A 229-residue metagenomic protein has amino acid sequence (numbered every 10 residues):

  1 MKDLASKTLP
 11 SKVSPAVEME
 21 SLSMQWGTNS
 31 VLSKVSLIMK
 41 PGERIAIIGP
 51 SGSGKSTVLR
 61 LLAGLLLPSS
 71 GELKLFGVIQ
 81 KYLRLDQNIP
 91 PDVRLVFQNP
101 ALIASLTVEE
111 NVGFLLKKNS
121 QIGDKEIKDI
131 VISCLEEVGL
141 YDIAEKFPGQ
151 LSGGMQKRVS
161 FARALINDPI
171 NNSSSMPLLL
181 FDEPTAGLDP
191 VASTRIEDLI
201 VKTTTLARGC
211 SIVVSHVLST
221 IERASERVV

Functional and structural regions predicted by a protein language model:
I48-P50: The feature captures the beta-strand-to-loop junction immediately N-terminal to the Walker
A63: Helix-to-loop junction immediately C-terminal to a conserved catalytic motif
Q80-R94, K118, D124: ABC ATPase NBD coupling module
K125-D142: Conserved ABC ATPase "signature" region
F147-L151, M155: Conserved ABC ATPase signature
S174, L179-D182: Catalytic Walker B motif of ABC-type/P-loop ATPase nucleotide-binding domains
T194-L206: Helical segment within the ABC ATPase nucleotide-binding domain
S215-H216: H-loop/switch region of ABC-family ATPase nucleotide-binding domains
